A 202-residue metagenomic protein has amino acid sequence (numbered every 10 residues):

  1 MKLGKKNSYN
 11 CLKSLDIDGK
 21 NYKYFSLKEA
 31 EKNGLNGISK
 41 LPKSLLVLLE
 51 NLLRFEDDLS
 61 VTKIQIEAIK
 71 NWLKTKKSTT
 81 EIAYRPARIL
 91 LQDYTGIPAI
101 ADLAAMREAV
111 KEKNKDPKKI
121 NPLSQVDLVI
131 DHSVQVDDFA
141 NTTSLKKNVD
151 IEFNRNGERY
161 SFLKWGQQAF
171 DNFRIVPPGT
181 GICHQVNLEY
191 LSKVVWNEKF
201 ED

Functional and structural regions predicted by a protein language model:
M1-D202: Fe-S-dependent hydro-lyases/dehydratases of central metabolism
